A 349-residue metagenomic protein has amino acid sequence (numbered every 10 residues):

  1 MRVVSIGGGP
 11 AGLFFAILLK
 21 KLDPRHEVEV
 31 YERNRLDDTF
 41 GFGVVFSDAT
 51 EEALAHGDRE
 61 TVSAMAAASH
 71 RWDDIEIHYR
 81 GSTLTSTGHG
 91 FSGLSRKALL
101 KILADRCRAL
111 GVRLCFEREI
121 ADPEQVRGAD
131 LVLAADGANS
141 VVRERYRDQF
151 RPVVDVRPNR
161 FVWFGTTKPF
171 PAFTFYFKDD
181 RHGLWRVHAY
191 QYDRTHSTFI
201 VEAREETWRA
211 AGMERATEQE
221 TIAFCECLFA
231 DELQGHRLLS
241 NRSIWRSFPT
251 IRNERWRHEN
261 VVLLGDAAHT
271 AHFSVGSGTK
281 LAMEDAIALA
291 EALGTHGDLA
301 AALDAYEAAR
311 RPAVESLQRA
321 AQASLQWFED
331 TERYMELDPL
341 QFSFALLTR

Functional and structural regions predicted by a protein language model:
M1-A11: Beta1/beta-strand and adjacent pyrophosphate-binding region of the FAD-binding site in flavoprotein oxidoreductases
K20-G41: Glycine-rich FAD pyrophosphate-binding loop
K21, E291-R349: C-terminal helical "tail/cap" subdomain of flavin- and related membrane-associated enzymes
R35-A53: Conserved N-terminal glycine-rich FAD pyrophosphate-binding loop of Rossmann-like flavoproteins
S47-W163: Conserved N-terminal helical subregion
D105, R118, R127-F248, R252-N253: Conserved FAD-binding catalytic core of PHBH/FMO-like flavoproteins
R252, A268-K280: Glycine-rich phosphate/pyrophosphate-binding beta-alpha loops
R257-F273: Short FAD-binding loop at a beta-strand-to-alpha-helix junction that anchors the flavin cofactor in diverse
